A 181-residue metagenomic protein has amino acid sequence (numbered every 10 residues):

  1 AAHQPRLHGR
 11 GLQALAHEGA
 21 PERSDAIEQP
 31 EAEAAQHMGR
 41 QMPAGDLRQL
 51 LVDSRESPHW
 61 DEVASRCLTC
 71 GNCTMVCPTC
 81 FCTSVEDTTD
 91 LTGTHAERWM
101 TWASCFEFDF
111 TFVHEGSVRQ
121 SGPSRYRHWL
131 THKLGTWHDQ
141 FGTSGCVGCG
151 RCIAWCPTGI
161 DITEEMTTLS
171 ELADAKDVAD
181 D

Functional and structural regions predicted by a protein language model:
A1-T69, M75-W102: Catalytic cores of enzyme domains
A44-S65, T83-D181: Ferredoxin-type iron-sulfur electron-transfer modules in oxidoreductases and energy-metabolism complexes
C70-G71, C149: A short, glycine-centered helix-capping/turn motif at helix boundaries that positions DNA-contacting or catalytic
C73-T74, D161: Helix N-cap / loop-to-helix initiation motif
